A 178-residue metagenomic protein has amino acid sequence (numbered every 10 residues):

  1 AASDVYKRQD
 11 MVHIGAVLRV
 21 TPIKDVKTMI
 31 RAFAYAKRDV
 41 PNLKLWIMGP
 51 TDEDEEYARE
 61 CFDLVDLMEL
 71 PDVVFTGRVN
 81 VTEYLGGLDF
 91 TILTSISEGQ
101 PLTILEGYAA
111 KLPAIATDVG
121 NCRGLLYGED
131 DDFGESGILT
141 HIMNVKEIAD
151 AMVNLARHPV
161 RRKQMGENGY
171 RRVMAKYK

Functional and structural regions predicted by a protein language model:
A1-Y6: Short, small-residue-biased leader/transition segments that mark boundaries at the very start of proteins
K7-K24, I30-F33, W46: Conserved donor-binding/catalytic core segment of Leloir-type glycosyltransferases
V17, K44-R59: Glycosyltransferase donor-sugar binding loop
A58-R78: Nucleotide-activated donor-binding/catalytic signature segment of Leloir-type glycosyltransferases, i.e., the conserved
I96: Aromatic "clamp/platform" in nucleotide-sugar-dependent glycosyltransferases that forms part of the donor/acceptor
P113-A116, R123-L126: Short hydrophobic beta-strand element within catalytic cores of glycosyltransferases and related nucleotide-activated
Y127-V145, N154-P159: Conserved acidic donor-binding segment of nucleotide-sugar-dependent glycosyltransferases
N154, R161-A175: A short, well-ordered alpha-helix in the C-terminal region of glycosyltransferases
